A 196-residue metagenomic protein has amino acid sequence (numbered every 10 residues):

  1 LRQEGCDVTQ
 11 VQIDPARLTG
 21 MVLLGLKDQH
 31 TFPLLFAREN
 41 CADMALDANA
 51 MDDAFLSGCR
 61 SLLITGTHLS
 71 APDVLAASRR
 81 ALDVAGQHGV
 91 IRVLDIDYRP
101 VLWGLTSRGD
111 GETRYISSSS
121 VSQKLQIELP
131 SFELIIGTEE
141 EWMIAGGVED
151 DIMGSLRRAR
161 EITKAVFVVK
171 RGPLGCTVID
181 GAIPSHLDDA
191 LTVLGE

Functional and structural regions predicted by a protein language model:
L1-T65: Conserved N-terminal subdomain of the carbohydrate kinase-like
R2-C6, R108-I144: Structural recognition of alpha->loop->beta junctions
V8, R92-L94, F167: Hydrophobic beta-strand scaffold residues
E39, T67, D97-V101, E140 (+1 more regions): Active-site beta-loop-alpha junctions enriched in small/polar residues
A54-F55, I127-E128, A159: Structural alpha-helical scaffold elements that stabilize or flank donor/cofactor-binding regions in carbohydrate
T67-A77, P100-S120, A145-D150: Active-site glycine- and acidic-residue-rich loops that bind and position anionic ligands or nucleotide-like cofactors
D73, A77-H88, Q123-S131: Catalytic-core regions built around general acid/base machinery
D83-Q87, S119-S120, G146-E196: Conserved phosphate-binding/catalytic region of the ribokinase-like
